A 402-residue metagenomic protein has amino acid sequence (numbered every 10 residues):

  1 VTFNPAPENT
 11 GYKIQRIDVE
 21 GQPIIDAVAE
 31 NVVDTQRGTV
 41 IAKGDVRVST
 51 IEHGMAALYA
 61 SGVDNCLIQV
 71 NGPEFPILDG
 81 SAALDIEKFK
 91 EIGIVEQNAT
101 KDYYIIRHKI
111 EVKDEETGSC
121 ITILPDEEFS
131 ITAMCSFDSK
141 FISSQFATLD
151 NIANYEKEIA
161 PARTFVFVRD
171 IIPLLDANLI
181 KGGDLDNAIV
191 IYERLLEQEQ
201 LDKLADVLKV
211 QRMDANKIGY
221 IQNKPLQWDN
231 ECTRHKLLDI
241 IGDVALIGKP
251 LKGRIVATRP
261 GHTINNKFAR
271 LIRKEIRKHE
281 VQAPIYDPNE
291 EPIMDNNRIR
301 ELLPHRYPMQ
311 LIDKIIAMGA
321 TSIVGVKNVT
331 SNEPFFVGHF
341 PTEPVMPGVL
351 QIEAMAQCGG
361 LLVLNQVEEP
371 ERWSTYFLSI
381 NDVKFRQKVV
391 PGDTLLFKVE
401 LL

Functional and structural regions predicted by a protein language model:
V1-P288: Short acidic-hydrophobic catalytic motif
V46-T50, Y307, N381: Short secondary-structure boundary/capping elements
M55-G62, V349, E353, K388: Short, charge-rich binding segments
N65, R254, D313-A317, D382: Extracellular/lumenal ectodomain signal focusing on beta-strand-rich modules and carbohydrate-recognition contexts
L67, T132-M134, I312, V324-V326 (+1 more regions): Beta-strand secondary-structure signal
R234-I247, I315, V345-P370: Active-site helix/loop of acyl-thioester processing domains in fatty-acid/polyketide metabolism, spanning hotdog-fold
G248-I255, Y286-I293, G359-K398: Hydrophobic beta-strand-centered segment that forms part of the acyl-chain substrate-binding groove
E280-V345, R372-S374, R386-V390, L402: Non-catalytic linker/capping segments at the edges of enzyme domains
